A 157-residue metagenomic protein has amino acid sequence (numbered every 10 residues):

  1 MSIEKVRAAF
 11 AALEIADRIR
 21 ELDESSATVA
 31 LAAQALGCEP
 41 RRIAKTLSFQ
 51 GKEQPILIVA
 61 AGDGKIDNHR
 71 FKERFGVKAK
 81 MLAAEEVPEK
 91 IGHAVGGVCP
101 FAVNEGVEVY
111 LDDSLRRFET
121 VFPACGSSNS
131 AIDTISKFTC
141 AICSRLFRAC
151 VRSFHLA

Functional and structural regions predicted by a protein language model:
M1-A157: Extended, low-hydrophobicity, polar/charged segments
